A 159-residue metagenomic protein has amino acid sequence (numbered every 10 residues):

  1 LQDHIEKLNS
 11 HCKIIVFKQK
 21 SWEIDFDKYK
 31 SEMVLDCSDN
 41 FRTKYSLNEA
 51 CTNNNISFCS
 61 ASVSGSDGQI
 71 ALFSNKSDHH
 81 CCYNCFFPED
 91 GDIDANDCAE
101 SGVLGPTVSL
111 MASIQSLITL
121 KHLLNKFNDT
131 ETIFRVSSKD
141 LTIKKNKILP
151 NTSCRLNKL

Functional and structural regions predicted by a protein language model:
L1-L159: Adenine nucleotide-associated cytosolic modules
